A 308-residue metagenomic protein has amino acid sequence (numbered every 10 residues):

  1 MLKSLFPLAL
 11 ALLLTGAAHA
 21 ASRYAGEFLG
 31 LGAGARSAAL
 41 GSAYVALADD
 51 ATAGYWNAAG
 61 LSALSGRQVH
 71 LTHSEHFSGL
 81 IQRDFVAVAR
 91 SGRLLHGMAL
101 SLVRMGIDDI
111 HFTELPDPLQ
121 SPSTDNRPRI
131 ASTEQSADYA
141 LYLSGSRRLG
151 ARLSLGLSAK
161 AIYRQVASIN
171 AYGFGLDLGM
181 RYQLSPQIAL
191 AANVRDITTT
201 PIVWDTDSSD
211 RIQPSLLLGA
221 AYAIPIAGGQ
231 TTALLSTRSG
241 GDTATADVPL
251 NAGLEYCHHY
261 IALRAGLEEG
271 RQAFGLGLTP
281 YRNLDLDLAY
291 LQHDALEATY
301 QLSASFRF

Functional and structural regions predicted by a protein language model:
M1-S4, A151: Positively charged n-region of N-terminal signal peptides that target proteins for export
L5-F6, A221: Generic extreme N-terminus detector
P7-T15: Bacterial N-terminal signal peptides
G16-A20: Sec/Tat signal peptide C-region and signal peptidase I cleavage site
A21-F308: Subset of outer-membrane beta-barrel
